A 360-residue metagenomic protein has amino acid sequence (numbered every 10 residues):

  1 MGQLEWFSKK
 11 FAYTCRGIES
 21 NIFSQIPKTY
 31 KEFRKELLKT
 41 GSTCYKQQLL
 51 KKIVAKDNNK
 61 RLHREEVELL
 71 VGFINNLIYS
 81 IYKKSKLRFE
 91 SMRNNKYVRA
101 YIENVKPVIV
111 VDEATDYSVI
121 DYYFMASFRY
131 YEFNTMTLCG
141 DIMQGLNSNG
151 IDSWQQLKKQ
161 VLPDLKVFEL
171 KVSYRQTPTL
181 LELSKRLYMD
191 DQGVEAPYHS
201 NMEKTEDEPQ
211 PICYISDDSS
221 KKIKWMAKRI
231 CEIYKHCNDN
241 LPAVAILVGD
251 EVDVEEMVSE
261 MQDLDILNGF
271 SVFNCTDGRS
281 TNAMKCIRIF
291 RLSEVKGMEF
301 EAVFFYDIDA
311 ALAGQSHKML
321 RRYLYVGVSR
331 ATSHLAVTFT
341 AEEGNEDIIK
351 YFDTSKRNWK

Functional and structural regions predicted by a protein language model:
M1-V108, D121-Y122: Conserved helicase NTPase catalytic core signature
F73-N76, E113, K296: Acidic donor-binding helix in nucleotide-sugar-dependent glycosyltransferases
K96-R99, E103-V108, T115-K360: Conserved helicase motor core of SF1/SF2 NTP-dependent helicases
